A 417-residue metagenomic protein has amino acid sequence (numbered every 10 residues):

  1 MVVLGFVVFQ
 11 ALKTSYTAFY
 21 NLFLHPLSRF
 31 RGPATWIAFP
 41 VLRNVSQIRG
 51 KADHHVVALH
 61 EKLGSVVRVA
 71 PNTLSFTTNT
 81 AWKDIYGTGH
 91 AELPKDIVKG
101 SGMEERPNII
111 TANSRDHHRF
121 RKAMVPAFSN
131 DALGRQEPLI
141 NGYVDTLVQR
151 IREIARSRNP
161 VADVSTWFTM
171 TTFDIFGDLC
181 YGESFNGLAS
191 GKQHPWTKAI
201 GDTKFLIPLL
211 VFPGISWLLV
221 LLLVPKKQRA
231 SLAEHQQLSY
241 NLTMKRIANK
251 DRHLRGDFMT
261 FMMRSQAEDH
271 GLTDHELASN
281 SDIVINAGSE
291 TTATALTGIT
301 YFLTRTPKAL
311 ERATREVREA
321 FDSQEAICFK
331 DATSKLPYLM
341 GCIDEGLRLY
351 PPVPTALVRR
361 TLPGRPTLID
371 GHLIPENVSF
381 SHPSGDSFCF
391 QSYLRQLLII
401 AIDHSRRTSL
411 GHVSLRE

Functional and structural regions predicted by a protein language model:
M1-D84, I97-K99: N-terminal targeting/anchor module and adjacent flexible "hinge" preceding the catalytic domain
L27-R31, V45-G50, N130-R135, L188 (+3 more regions): Conserved, non-catalytic sequence blocks in retroelement Pol enzymes and Pol-derived host proteins
T35-R49, I97-Y181, P195-K245, M263-R264 (+1 more regions): Cytochrome P450 catalytic-domain helical core, especially the substrate-recognition surface and oxygen-activation
A70-D84, A233-N249, E319-E417: Cytochrome P450 C-terminal heme-thiolate binding region
K83-G102, G411-R416: Cytochrome P450 catalytic domain signature, combining two hallmark sequence patches
D163, S231-A295, L336: Conserved cytochrome P450 catalytic core segment spanning the I/J/K helices
F176, S239, M262, G288 (+3 more regions): Conserved hydrophobic/aromatic pocket- or pore-lining residues that grip, position, or stack substrates in active sites
T291-E316: Cytochrome P450 catalytic-core helices
